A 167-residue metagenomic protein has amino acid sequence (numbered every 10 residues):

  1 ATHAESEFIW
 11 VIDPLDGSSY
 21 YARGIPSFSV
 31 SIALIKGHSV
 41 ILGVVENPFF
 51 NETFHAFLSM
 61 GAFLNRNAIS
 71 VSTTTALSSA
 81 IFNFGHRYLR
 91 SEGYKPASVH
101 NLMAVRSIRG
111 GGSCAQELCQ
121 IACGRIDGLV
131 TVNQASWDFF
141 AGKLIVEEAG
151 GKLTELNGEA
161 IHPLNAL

Functional and structural regions predicted by a protein language model:
A4-F63: DPxDG-like acidic metal-binding loop motif
Y21, L42, H55, A68-V71 (+2 more regions): A sequence-level detector of short linear motifs
G61-N65, F82-N83: Hydrophobic/proline-rich hinge and linker segments of small-molecule sensing/allosteric domains, predominantly
S70-L167: An extended, acidic
